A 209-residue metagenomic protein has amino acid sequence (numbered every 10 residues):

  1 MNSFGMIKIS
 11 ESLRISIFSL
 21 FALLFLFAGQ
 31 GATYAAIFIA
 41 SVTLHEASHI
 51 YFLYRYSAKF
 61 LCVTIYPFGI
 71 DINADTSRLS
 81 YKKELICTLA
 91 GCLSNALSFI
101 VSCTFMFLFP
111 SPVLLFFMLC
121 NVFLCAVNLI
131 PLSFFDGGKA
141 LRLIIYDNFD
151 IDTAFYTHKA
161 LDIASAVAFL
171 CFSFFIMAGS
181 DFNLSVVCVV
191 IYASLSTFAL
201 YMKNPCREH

Functional and structural regions predicted by a protein language model:
M1-H209: Hydrophobic transmembrane alpha-helices and their immediate loop junctions in multi-pass integral membrane proteins
